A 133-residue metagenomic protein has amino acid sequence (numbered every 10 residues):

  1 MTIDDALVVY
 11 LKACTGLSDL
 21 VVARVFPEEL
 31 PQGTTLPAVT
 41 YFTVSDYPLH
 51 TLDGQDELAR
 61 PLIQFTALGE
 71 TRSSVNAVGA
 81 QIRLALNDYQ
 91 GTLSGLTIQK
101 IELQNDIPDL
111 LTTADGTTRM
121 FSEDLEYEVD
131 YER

Functional and structural regions predicted by a protein language model:
M1-Q55, S73, A77, Y89-Q99: Small/polar-rich, solvent-exposed N-terminal microdomains that initiate assembly or binding
I3, V44, I63, I82 (+2 more regions): Weak global preference for isoleucine
L52-L58, A114-T118: Short, solvent-exposed beta-strand/turn "edge" segments of beta-rich domains on protein surfaces
E57-V75, I82, M120-Y131: Oligomerization/assembly interface segments of phage tail-like spikes and tubes
L84-R133: Acidic-leaning, charged glycine-interspersed low-complexity segments
